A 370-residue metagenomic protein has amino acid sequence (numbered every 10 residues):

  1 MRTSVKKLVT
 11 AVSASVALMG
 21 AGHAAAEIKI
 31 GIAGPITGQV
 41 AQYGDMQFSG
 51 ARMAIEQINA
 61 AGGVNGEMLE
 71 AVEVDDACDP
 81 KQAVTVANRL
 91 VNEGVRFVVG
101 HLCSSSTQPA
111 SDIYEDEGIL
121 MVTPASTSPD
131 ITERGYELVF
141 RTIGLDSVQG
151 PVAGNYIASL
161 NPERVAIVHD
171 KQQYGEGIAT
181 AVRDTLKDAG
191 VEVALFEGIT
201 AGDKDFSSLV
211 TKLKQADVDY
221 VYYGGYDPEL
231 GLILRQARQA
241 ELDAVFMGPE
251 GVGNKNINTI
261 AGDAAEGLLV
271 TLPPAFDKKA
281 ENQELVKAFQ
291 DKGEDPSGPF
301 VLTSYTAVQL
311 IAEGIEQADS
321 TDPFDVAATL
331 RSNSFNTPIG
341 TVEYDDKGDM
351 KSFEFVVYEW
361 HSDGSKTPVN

Functional and structural regions predicted by a protein language model:
R2-V12, A26-N370: Extracytosolic ligand-binding ectodomains
S15-V16: Repetitive helical segments and hydrophobic/amphipathic motifs
M19-H23: N-terminal signal peptide c-region/cleavage motif recognized by signal peptidases
